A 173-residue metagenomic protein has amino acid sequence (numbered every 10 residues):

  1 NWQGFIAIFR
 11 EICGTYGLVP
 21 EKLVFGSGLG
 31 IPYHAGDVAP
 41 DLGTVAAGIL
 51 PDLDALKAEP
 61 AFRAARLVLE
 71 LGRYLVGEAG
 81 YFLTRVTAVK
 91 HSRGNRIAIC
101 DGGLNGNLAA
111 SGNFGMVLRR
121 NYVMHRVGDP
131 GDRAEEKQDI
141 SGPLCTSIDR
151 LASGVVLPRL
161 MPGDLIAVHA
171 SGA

Functional and structural regions predicted by a protein language model:
N1-A88, L157: Active-site loop/helix belt of alpha/beta enzymes
F62-A173: Charged (often Lys/Glu-rich) extended helix/loop segments that serve as interaction or gating elements
